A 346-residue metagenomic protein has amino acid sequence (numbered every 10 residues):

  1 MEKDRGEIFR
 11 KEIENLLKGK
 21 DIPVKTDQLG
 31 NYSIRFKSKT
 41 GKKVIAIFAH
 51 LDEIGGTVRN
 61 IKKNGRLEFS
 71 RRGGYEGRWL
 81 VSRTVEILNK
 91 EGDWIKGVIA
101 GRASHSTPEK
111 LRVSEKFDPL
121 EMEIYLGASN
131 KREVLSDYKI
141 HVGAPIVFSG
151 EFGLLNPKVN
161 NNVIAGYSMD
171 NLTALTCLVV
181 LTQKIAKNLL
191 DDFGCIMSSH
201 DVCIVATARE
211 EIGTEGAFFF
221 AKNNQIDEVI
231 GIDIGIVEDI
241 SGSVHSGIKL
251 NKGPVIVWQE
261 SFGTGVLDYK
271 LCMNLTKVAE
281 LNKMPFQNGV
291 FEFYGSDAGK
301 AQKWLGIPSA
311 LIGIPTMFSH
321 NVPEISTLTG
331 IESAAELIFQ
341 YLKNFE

Functional and structural regions predicted by a protein language model:
M1-E346: N-terminal hydrophobic/helix-forming segments and targeting peptides
